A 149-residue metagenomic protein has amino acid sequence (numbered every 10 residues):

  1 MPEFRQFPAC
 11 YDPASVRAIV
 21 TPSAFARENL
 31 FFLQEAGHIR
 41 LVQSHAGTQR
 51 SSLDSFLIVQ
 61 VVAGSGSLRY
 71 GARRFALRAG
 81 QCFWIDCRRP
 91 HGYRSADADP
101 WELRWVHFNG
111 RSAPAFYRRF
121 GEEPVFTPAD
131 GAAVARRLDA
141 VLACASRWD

Functional and structural regions predicted by a protein language model:
M1-F32, Q49, V125-F126, C144-W148: A short, N-terminal "cap"/entry segment at the start of jelly-roll beta-barrel domains of the cupin/DSBH fold
E3, D12, S23, D54 (+5 more regions): Acidic-enriched, low-complexity/disordered segments with a strong bias for Aspartate over Glutamate
E28-P124: N-terminal regulatory/effector-sensing and dimerization cores that precede helix-turn-helix DNA-binding domains
A115-D149: Amphipathic alpha-helical segments enriched in hydrophobic/aromatic residues interleaved with Lys/Arg
